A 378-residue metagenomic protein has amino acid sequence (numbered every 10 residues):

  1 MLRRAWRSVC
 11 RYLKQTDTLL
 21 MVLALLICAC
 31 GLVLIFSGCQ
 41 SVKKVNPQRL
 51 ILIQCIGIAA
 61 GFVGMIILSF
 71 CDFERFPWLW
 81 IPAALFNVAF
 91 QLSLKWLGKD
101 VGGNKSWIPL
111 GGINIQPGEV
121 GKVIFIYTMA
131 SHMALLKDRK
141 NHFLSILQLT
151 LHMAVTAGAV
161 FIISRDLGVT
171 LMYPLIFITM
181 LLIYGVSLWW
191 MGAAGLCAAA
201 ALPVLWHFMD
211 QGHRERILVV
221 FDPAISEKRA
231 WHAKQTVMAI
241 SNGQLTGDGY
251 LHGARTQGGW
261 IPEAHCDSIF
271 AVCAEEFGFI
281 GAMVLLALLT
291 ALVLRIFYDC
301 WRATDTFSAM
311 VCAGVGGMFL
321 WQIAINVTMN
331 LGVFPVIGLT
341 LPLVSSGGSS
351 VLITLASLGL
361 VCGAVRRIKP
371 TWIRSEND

Functional and structural regions predicted by a protein language model:
M1, A5-A24: N-terminal membrane topogenic signal
M1-L2, R7, N326-D378: A juxtamembrane structural motif centered on a specific transmembrane helix
M1-R4, N141-H142, W231, A264 (+1 more regions): Coil-to-alpha-helix initiation sites in intrinsically disordered, low-complexity, charged segments
M21-S37, S41-H232, A271-L331, A356-L360 (+1 more regions): Hydrophobic alpha-helical transmembrane segments of multi-pass inner membrane proteins, especially in bacterial systems
Q40, F70, F177, H252 (+3 more regions): N-terminal low-complexity, intrinsically disordered patches enriched in charged
G111-G121, I163-R165, Q244-D248, L339-I353: Glycine/serine-rich anion-binding loops at beta->alpha junctions that coordinate negatively charged ligand groups
D166-L171, D248-G253, A264-C266, M283 (+3 more regions): Transmembrane helix boundary and interhelical junction motifs in multipass membrane proteins
V219, P223-C266, F277-G281: TM-adjacent membrane-interface loops and short helices in multi-pass inner/ER membrane proteins
